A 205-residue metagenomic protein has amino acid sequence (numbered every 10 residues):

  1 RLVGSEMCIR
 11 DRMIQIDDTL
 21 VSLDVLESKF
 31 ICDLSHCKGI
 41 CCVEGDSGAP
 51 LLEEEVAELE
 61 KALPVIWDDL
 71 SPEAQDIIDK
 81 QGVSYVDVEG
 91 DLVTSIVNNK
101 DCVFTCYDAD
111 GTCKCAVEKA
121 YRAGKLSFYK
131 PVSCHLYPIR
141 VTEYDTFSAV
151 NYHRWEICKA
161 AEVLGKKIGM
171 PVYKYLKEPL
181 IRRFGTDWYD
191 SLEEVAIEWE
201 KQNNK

Functional and structural regions predicted by a protein language model:
L2-I9: Short, small-residue-biased leader/transition segments that mark boundaries at the very start of proteins
R12-K205: Short loop/turn segments that flank or connect secondary-structure elements
